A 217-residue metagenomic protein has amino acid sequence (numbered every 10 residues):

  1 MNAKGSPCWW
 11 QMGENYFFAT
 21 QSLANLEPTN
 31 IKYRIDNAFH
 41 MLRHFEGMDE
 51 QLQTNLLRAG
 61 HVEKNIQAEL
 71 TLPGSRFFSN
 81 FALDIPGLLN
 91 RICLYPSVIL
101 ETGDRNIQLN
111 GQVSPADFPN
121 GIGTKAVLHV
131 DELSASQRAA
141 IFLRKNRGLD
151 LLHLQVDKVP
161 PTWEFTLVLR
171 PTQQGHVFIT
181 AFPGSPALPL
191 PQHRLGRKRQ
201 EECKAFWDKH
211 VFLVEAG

Functional and structural regions predicted by a protein language model:
N2, P7-Q11, N15-F18, L23-A24 (+2 more regions): Functional cores of ribonucleases/endoribonucleases
M41: Glycine-rich loop/hinge motif
H44: An extracellular/secretory-lumen and virion-surface interaction module
